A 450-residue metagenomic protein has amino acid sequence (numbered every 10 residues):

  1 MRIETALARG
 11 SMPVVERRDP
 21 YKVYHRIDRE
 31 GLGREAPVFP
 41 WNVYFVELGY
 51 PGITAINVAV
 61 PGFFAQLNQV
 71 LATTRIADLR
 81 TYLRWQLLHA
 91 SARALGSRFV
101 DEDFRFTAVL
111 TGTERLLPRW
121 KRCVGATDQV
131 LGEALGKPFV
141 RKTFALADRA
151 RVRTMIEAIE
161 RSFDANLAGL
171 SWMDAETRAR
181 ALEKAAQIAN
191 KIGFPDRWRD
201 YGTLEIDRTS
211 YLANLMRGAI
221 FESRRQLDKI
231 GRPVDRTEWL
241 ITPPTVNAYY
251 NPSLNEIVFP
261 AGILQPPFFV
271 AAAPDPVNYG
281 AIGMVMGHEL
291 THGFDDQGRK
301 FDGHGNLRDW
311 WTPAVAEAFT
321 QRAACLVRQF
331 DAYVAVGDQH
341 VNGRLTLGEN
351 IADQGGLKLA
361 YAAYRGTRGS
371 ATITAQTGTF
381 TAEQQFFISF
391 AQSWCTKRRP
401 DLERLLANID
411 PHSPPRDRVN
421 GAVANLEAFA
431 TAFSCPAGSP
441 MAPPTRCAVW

Functional and structural regions predicted by a protein language model:
M1-T154, A158: Noncatalytic, helix-rich "gating/capping" subdomain that lines the substrate-entry/channel surface of large enzyme
G31-E35, R153-G283, L290-W450: Zinc-dependent metallohydrolase catalytic domains
